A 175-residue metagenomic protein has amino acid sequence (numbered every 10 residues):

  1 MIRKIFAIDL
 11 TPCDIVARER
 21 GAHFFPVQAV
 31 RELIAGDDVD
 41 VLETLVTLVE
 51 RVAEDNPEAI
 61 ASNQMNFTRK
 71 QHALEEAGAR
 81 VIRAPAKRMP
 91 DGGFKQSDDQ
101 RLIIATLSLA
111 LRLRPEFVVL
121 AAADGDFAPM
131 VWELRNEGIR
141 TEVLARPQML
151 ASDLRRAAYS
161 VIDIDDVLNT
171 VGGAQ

Functional and structural regions predicted by a protein language model:
M1-D98, R140, M149: Domain-level signal for Mg2+-assisted phosphodiester chemistry and nucleotide/NA-binding surfaces in nucleic-acid
S62-Q175: Nuclease catalytic cores that cleave nucleic-acid phosphodiester bonds, predominantly acidic two-metal-ion
